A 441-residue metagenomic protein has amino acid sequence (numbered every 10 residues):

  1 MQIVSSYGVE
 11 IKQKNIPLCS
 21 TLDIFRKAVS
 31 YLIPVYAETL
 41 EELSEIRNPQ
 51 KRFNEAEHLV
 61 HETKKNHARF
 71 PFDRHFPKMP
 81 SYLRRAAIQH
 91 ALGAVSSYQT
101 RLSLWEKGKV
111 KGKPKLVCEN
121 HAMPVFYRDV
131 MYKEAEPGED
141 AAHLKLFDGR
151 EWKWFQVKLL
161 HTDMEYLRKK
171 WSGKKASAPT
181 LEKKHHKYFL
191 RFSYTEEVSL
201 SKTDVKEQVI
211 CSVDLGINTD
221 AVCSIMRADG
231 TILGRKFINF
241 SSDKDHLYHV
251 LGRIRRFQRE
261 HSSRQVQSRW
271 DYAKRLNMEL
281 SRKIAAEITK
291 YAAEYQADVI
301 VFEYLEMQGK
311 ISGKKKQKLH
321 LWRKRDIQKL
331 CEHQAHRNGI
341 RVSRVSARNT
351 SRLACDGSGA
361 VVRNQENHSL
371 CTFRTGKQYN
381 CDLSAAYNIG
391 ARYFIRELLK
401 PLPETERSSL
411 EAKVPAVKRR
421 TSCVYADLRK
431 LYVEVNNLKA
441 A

Functional and structural regions predicted by a protein language model:
M1-A441: Nucleic-acid substrate recognition interfaces
